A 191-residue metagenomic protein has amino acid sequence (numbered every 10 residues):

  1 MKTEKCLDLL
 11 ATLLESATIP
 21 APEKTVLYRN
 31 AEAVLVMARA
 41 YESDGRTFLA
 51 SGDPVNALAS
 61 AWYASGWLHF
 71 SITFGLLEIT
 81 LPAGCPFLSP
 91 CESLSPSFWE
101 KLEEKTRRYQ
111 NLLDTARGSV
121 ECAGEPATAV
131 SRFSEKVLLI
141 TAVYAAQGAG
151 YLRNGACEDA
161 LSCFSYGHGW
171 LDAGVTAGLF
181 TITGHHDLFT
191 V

Functional and structural regions predicted by a protein language model:
M1-V191: Long, charged/polar, soluble alpha-helical segments
